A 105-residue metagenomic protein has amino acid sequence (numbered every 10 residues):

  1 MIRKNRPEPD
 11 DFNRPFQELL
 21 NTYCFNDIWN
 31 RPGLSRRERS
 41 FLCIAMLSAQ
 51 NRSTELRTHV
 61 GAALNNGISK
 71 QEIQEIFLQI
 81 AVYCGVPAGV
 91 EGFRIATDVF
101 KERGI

Functional and structural regions predicted by a protein language model:
M1-R37, Q50, G61, N65 (+1 more regions): Acidic, glycine/proline-rich low-complexity segments that act as flexible tails and inter-domain linkers
N21, E38-R39, L56, I73: N-terminal alpha-helical segment
C24-I28, E72, I76-Q79: Short, flexible domain-boundary/linker segments around small modular repeats
R39-L47, F77: Short, structured motif recognition centered on aromatic/hydrophobic residues
R52-E55, V86: Short loop/beta submotifs within extracellular cysteine-rich repeat domains
T54-F77: Mid-chain, well-packed structural core segment of small domains
L78-A81, T97: Short amphipathic alpha-helical surface patches that mediate protein-protein
Q79, V86-V90: Substrate/cofactor-recognition hotspot
